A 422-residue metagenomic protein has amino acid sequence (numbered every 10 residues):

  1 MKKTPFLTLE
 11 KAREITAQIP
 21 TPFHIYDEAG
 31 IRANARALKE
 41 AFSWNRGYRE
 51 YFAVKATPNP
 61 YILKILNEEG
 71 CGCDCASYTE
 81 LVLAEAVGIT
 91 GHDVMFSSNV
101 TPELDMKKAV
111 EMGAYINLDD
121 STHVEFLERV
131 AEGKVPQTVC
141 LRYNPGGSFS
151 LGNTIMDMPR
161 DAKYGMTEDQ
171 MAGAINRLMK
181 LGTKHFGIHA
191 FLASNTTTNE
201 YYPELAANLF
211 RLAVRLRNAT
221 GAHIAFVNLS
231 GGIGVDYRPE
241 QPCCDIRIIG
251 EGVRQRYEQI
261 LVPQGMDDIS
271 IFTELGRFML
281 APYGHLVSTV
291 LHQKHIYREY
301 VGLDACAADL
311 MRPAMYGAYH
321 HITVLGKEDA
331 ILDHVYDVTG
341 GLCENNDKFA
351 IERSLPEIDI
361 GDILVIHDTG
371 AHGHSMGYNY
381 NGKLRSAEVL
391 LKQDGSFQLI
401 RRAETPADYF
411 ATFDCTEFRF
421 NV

Functional and structural regions predicted by a protein language model:
M1-Q137, A172, K180, K184 (+3 more regions): A charged N-terminal "starter" segment
L9, L261, M266-V422: Charged (often Lys/Glu-rich) extended helix/loop segments that serve as interaction or gating elements
I31, K55, S77, A109 (+6 more regions): Conserved, mostly hydrophobic/aromatic
P58-Y61, L83, P102, S148-F149 (+6 more regions): Flexible loop/turn segments at secondary-structure boundaries
L63, A86, M106-V110, L127-V130 (+6 more regions): Short acidic, glycine/serine/threonine-rich loops at helix termini
G72, M95, N117, C140-R142 (+8 more regions): Structured core elements
K134-S148: Glycine-rich, aromatic-flanked loop segments that form ligand/cofactor-binding clefts across common enzyme folds
P145-L291, L355: Active-site loop/helix belt of alpha/beta enzymes
